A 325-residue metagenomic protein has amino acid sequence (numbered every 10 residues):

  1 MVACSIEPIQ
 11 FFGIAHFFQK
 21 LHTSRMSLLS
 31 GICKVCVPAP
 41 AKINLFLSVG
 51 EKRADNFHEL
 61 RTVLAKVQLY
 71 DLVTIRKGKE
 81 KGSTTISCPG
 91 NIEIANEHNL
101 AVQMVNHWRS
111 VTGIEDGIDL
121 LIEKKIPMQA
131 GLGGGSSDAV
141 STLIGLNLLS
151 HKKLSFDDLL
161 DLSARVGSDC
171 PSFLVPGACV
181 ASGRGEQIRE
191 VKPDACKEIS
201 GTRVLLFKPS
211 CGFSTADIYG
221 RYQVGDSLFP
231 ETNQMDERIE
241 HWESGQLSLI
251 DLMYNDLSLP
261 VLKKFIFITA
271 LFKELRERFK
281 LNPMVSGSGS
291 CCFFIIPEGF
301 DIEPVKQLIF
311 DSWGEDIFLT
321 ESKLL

Functional and structural regions predicted by a protein language model:
F18, M26-A130, L148-D157, S182 (+2 more regions): ATP-binding N-lobe of GHMP and related small-molecule kinases
A130-F156, S172-L174: DPxDG-like acidic metal-binding loop motif
G134-G135, V285-S290: Glycine-rich beta-strand-to-loop/alpha-helix junction loops that act as flexible
V175, V180-N282, P297-F300, Q307-F310 (+1 more regions): Conserved, helical-rich catalytic subdomain that frames metal- and/or nucleotide-binding sites in enzyme alpha/beta
F293-I295: Short hydrophobic/aromatic beta-strand micro-patches that form the beta-sheet surface supporting nucleotide- or nucleic
